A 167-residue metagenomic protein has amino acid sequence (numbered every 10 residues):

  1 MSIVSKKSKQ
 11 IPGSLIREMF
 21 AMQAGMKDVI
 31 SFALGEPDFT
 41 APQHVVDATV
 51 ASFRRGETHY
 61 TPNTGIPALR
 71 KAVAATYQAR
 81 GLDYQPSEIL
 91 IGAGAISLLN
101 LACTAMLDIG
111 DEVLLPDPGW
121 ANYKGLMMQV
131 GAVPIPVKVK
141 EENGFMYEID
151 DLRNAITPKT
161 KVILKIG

Functional and structural regions predicted by a protein language model:
M1-K7: Generic N-terminal amphipathic, Lys/Arg-enriched alpha-helix
K9-G94, L101: N-terminal small-domain helix-loop-helix segment of the aminotransferase-like
M22, A102, D151-A155: CheY-like receiver
V29, E112, V133: Residue-level detector of anion-binding/catalytic polar loops
Y84-I89, I109-E112, P158-K159: Short acidic capping loops at alpha-helix termini that bridge into adjacent secondary structure
A105-M127: Conserved PLP-anchoring active-site segment centered on the Schiff-base-forming lysine
Q129-I135: A short helix-loop-beta submotif of the ANL/AMP-binding
I135, E141-G167: Active-site phosphate-binding strand-loop segment of PLP-dependent enzymes
